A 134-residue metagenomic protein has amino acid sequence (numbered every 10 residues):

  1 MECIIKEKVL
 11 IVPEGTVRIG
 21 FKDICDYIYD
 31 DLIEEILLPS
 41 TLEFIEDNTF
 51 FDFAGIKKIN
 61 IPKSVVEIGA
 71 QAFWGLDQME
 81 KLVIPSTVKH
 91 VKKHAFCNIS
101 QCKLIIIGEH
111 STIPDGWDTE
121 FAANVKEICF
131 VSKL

Functional and structural regions predicted by a protein language model:
M1-E2, F96: Short secondary-structure boundary/capping segments
C3-R18, Y29-F44, A54-E67, D77-H90 (+2 more regions): Structural signature of tandem-repeat unit edges
G20-D26: Parallel beta-helix/beta-solenoid
G69-Q71, H94, F121-A122: Residue-level detector of intrinsically disordered, flexible termini and proteolytic processing junctions
